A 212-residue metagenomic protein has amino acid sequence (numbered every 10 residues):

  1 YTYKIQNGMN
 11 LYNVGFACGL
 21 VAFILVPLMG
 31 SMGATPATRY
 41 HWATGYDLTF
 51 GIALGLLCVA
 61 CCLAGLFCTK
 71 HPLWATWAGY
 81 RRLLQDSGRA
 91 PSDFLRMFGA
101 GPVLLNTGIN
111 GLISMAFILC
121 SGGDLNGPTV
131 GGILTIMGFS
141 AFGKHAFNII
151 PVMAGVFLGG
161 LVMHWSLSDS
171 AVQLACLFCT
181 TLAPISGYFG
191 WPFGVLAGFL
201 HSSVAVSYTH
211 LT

Functional and structural regions predicted by a protein language model:
Y1-C62: Conserved, well-structured core segments that form the ligand-binding/active-site neighborhood of functional domains
N10, S168-L177, Y188-F199: Internal alpha-helical transmembrane segments of multi-pass membrane proteins
G19-L28, A53-F67, G108-F117, T135-G138 (+2 more regions): Hydrophobic core segments of alpha-helical transmembrane domains in multi-pass membrane transport and ion-translocation
T38-I133: Membrane-embedded hairpin module used as a gating/binding unit in multi-pass transport and secretion proteins
G101-N110, L125-G131, N148-M153, S170-C176 (+1 more regions): Short hydrophobic alpha-helical membrane-embedded segments
G127-W165: Conserved mixed alpha/beta catalytic, RNA-binding, or beta-rich assembly cores of soluble enzyme, regulatory
T209-T212: Conserved small/polar residues in nucleotide/adenosyl-binding loops
